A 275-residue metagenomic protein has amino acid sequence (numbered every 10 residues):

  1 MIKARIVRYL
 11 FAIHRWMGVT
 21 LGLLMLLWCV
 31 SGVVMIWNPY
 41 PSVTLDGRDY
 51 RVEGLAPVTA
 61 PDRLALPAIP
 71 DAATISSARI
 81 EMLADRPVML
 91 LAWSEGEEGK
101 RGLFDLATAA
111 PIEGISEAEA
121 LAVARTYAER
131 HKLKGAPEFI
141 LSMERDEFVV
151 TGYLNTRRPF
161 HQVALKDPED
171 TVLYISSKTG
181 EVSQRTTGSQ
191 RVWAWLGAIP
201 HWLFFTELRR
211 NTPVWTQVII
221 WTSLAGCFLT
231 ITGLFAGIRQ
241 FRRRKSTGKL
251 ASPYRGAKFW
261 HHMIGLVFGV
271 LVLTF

Functional and structural regions predicted by a protein language model:
M1-F275: Conserved histidines in hydrophobic membrane contexts and catalytic metal-binding motifs
